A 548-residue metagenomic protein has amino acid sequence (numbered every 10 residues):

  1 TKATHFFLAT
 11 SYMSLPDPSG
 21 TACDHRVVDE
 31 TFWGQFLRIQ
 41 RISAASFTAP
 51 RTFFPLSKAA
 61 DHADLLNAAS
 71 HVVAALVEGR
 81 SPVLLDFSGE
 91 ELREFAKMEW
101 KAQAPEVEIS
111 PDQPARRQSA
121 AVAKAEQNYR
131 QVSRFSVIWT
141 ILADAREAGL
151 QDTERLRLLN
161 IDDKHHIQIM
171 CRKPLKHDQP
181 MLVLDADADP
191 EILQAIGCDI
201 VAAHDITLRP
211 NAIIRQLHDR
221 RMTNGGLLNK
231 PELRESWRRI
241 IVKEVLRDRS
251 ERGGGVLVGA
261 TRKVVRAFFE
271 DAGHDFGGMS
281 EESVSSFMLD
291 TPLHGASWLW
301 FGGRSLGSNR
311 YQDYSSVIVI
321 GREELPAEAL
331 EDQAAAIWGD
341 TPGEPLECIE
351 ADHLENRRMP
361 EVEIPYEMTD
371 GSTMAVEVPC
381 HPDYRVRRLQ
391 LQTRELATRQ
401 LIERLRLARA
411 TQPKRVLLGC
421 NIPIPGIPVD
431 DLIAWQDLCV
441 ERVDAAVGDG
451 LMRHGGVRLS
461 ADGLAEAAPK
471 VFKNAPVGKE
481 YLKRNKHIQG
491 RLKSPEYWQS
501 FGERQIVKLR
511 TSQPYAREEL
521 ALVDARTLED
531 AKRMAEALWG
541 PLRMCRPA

Functional and structural regions predicted by a protein language model:
T1-A548: ASCE RecA-like P-loop NTPase motor cores that couple ATP hydrolysis to mechanical translocation on nucleic acids
